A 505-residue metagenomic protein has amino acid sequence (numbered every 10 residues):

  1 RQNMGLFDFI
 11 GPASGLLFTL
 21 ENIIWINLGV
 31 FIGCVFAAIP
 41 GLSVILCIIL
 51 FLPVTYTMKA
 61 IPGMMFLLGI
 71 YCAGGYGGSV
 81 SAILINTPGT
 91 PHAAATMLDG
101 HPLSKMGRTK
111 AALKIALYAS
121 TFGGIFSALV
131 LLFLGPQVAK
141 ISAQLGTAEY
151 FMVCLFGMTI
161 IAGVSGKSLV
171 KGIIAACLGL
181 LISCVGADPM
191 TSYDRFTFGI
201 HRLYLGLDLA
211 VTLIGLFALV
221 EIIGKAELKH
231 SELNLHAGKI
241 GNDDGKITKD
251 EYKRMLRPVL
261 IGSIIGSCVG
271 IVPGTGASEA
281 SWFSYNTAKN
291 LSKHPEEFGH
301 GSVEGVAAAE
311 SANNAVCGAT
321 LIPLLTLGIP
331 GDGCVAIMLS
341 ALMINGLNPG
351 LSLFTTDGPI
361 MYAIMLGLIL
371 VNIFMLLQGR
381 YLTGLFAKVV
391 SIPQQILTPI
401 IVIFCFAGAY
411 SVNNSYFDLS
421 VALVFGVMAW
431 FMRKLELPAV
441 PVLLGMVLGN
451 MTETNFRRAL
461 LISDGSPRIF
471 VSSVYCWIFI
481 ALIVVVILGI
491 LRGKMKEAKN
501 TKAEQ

Functional and structural regions predicted by a protein language model:
M4-G63, P136, K140-A143, D194-S302 (+5 more regions): Helix-loop-helix hairpins and the membrane-proximal interhelical loops of multi-pass alpha-helical transport proteins
V30-V44, G74-N86, I161-G166, S263-P273 (+3 more regions): Transmembrane alpha-helix interface/packing and boundary motifs in multi-pass membrane proteins, characterized by
V35-I45, I83-A93, F126-V130, V269-E279 (+4 more regions): Short helix-coil transition sites and intra-membrane helix breaks within transmembrane domains of multi-pass
V44-P53, L67, A82-P102, F133 (+7 more regions): Re-entrant/interfacial helical elements at transmembrane boundaries that shape and gate the permeation pathway
I61-M65, P102-A119, K293-G305, G333-A336 (+1 more regions): Membrane-interface alpha-helices at helix entry/exit sites of multi-pass transporters
Y71-A82, G89, S302-L327, G331 (+1 more regions): A structural-propensity feature for long, helix-poor, extended segments
C72-G77, Y118-V130, V138, I182 (+3 more regions): Membrane-embedded alpha-helical segments of transport systems, primarily multispan ion/solute transporters
K114-H230, I344-A498: Membrane-embedded alpha-helical modules
